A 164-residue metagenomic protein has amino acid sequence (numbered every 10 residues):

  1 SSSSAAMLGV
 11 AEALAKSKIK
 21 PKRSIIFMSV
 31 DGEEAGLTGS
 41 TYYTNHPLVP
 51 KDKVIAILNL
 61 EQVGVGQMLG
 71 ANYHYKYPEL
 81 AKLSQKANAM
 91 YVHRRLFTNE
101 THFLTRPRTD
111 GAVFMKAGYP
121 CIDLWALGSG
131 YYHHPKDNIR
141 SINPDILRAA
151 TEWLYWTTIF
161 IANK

Functional and structural regions predicted by a protein language model:
S1-A5, I19, E34-T38, H74-P78 (+2 more regions): Soluble non-cytosolic domains of exported or imported proteins
S1-G36, L154: Alpha-helical metal-binding/catalytic segments enriched in His/Glu/Asp
A5-E12, T41, K82-K86, A112 (+2 more regions): Solvent-exposed, polar/charged alpha-helical surfaces in well-ordered, non-transmembrane soluble domains, broadly
E12, K16, G130-K164: His/Asp/Glu-rich mid-to-C-terminal helical/loop segments that flank catalytic regions of hydrolases
A15-K22, V49-D52, K164: Secondary-structure transition/capping motifs at alpha-helix termini and the adjoining loop/turn into the next element
I19, Q85, A89-H93, I159-K164: Generic secondary-structure signature for well-ordered alpha-helical cores
V30-G128: Metal-dependent peptidase/peptidase-like ectodomains
